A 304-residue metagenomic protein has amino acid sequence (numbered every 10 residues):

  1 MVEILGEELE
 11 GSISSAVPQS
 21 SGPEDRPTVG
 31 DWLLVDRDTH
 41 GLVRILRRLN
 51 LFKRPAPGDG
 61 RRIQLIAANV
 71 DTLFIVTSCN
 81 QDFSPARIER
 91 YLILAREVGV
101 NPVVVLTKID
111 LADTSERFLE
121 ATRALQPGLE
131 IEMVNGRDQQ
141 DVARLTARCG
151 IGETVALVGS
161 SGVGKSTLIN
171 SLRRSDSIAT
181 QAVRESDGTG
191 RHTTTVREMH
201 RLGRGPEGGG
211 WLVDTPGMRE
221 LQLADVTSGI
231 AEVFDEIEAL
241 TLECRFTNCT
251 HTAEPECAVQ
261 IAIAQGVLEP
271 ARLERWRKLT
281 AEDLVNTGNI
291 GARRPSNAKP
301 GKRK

Functional and structural regions predicted by a protein language model:
M1-G6, G11, V35, L42: SH3/SH3-like beta-barrel fold
G6-P27: Beta-strand/loop nucleic-acid-binding surfaces
G22-W32, D36-T39, I45-T72, V100-P102 (+5 more regions): Helix-rich effector regions associated with P-loop NTPase G domains
R37-G41, C79-Q81, S161: Short, charged beta-turn/beta-strand-edge "cap" motif at the junction between a beta-strand and an adjacent loop
I75-S78, V105-T107: Conserved beta-strand segments of the P-loop GTPase G domain that flank and frequently precede/overlap
A86-N101: Histidine-anchored nucleotide/phosphate-binding helix
N101, K108-V163: Canonical P-loop GTPase G-domain recognition
S161, S166-T167, S171: Walker A/P-loop
